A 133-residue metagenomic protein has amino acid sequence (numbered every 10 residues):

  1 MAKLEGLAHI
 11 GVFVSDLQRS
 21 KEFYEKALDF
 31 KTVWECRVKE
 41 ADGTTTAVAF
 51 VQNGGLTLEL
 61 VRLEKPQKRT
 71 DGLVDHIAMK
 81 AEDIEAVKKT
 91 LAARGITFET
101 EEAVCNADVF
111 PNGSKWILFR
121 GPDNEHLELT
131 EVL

Functional and structural regions predicted by a protein language model:
M1-Q18, V74-I77, T130-L133: N-terminal beta-strand motif that seeds the catalytic metal site of vicinal oxygen chelate
A2, F13-L56: Core segments of cupin and vicinal oxygen chelate
K3, A92-L133: Vicinal oxygen chelate
D16-L17, A81-E85: Helix N-cap motif at beta-to-alpha junctions
E25-A27, T90-R94: Short amphipathic alpha-helices in soluble, non-transmembrane regions that often serve as interface/regulatory elements
C36-E40, E64-K65, A103-D108: Short, solvent-exposed loop/turn elements at beta->coil junctions and helix N-caps that rim active or binding pockets
T45-A47, L73, G113: Exposed loop/turn and edge beta-strand positions of beta-sandwich/beta-sheet ligand-binding modules
L60-L63, Q67-G72, I77-K80: Helix-adjacent hinge/juxtasegments
